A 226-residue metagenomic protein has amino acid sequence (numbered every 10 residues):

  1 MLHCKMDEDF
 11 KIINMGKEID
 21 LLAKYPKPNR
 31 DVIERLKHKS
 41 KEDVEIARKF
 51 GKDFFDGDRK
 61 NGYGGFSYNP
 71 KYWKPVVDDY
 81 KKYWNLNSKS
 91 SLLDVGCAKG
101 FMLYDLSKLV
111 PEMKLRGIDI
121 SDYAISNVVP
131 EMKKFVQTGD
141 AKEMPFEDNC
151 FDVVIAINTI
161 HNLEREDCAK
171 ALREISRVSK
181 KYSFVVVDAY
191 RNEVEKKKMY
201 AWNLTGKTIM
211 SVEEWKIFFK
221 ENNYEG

Functional and structural regions predicted by a protein language model:
C4-W84, S91-P145, L163-K170, E174 (+1 more regions): Class I (Rossmann-like) S-adenosyl-L-methionine-dependent methyltransferase catalytic domain, capturing the SAM-binding
D152, K181: Conserved acidic residues
I155: A conserved beta-strand element that flanks and buttresses the S-adenosyl-L-methionine
T159: Hydrophobic adenine-recognition pocket in adenosine-nucleotide-binding enzymes
